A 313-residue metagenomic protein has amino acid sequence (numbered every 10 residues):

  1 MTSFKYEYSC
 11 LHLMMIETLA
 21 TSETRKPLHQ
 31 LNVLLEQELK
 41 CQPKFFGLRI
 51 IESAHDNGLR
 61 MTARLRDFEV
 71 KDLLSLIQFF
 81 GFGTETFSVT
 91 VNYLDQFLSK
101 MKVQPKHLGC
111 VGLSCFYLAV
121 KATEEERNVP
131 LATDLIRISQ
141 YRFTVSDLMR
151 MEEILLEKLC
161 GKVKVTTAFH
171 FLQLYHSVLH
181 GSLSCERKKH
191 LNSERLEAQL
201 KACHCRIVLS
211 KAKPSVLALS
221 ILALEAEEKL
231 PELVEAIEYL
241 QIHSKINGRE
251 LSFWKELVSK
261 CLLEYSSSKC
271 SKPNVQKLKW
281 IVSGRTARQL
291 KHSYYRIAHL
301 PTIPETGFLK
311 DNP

Functional and structural regions predicted by a protein language model:
M1-L113, Y117-P313: Acidic, serine/threonine-rich low-complexity regulatory regions at protein termini of eukaryotic cell-cycle
